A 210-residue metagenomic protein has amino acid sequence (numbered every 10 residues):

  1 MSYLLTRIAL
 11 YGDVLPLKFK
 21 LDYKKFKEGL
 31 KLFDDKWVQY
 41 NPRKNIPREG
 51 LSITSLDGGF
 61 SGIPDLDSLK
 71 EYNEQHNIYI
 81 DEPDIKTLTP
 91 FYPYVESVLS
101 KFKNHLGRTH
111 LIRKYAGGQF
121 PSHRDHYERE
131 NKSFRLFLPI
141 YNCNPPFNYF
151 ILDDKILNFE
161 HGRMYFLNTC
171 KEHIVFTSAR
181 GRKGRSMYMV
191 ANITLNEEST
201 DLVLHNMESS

Functional and structural regions predicted by a protein language model:
M1-K101: Non-heme Fe(II)/2-oxoglutarate
G12-P16, L106, S133-R135, Y188: Intrinsic-disorder/low-complexity, polar/charged segments enriched in Ser/Thr/Lys/Arg/Asp/Glu/Gln
N41, N45, N73, N77 (+9 more regions): Detector for Asparagine
T54-G59, L66, K114, Y141 (+2 more regions): Structured loops at beta-to-helix junctions and adjacent beta-edge loops in soluble globular domains
K70-I78, L138-I140, F176-M189: Short, surface-exposed, charge-dense and proline/glycine-enriched linear segments
V95-Y165: Catalytic core of non-heme Fe(II) oxygenases with the double-stranded beta-helix
P146-S210: Catalytic core of Fe(II)/2-oxoglutarate
